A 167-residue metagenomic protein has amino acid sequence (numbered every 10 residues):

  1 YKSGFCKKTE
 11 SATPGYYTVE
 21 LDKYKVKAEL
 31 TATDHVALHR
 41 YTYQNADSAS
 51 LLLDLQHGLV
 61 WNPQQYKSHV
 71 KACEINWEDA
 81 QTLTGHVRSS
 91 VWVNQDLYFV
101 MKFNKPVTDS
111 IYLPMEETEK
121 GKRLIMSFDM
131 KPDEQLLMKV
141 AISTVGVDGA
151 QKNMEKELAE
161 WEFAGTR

Functional and structural regions predicted by a protein language model:
Y1-R167: Beta-sandwich/jelly-roll carbohydrate-recognition scaffolds of carbohydrate-active enzymes
